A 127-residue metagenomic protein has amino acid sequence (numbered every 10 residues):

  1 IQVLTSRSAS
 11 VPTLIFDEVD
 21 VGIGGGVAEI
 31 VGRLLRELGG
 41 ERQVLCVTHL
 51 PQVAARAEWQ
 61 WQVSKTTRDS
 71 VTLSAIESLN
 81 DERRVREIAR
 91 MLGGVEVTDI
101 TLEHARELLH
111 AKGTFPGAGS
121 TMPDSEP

Functional and structural regions predicted by a protein language model:
I1-L14, L38: GG-anchored amphipathic helix commonly corresponding to the ABC/SMC/Rad50 NBD signature/C-loop
L4, V21, R68: Short, glycine-/Ser/Thr-/acidic-enriched flexible segments
S8-A9, V21-E29: Conserved D-loop-proximal element of ABC-family nucleotide-binding domains
D17-E18: Walker B catalytic acidic pair
G26-P127: C-terminal lobe/lid and adjacent interdomain/linker elements of RecA-like ASCE P-loop ATPase modules
